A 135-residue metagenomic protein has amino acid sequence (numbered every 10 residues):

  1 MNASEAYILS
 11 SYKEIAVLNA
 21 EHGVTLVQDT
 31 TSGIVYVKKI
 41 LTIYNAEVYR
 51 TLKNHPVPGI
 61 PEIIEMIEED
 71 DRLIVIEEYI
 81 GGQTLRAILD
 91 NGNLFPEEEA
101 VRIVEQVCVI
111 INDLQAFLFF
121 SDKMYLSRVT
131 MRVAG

Functional and structural regions predicted by a protein language model:
M1-K13: Juxta-kinase regulatory segment immediately upstream of eukaryotic protein kinase catalytic domains
S11-T51: ATP-binding glycine-rich loop module of kinase domains
P56-E65: Conserved HxN/HPN-centered segment at the entrance to the catalytic loop of eukaryotic protein kinase-like domains
D70-T84: Conserved short submotifs of the Hanks-type protein kinase catalytic core that shape the nucleotide-binding pocket
L85-F95: AlphaC helix of the protein kinase catalytic domain
I103-V104: Activation segment signature within eukaryotic-like protein kinase domains
C108-F120: Protein kinase catalytic-loop region centered on the HRD/HxD motif
M124-G135: Conserved protein kinase catalytic/activation segment
